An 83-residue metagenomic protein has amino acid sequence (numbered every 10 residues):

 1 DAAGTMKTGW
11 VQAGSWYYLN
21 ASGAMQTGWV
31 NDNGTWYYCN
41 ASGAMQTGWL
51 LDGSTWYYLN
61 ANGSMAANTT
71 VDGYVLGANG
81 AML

Functional and structural regions predicted by a protein language model:
D1-L83: Extracellular adhesion/carbohydrate-binding repeat motifs centered on closely spaced tryptophans
